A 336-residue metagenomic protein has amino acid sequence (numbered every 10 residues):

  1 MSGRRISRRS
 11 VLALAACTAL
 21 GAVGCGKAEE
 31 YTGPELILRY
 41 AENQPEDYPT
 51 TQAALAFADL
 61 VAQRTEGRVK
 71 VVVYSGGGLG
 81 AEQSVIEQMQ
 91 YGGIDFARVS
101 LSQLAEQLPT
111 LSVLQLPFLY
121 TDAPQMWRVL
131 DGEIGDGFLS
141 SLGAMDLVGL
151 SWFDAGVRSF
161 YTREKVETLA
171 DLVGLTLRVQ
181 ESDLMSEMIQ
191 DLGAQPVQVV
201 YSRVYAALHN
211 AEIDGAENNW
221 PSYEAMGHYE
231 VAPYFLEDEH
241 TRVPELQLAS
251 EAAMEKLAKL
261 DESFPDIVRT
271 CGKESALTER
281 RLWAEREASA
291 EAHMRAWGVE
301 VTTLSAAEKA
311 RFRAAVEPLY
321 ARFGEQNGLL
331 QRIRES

Functional and structural regions predicted by a protein language model:
S2-I6, L12-P124, I134, G143-S336: N-terminal secretory/targeting leader peptides
